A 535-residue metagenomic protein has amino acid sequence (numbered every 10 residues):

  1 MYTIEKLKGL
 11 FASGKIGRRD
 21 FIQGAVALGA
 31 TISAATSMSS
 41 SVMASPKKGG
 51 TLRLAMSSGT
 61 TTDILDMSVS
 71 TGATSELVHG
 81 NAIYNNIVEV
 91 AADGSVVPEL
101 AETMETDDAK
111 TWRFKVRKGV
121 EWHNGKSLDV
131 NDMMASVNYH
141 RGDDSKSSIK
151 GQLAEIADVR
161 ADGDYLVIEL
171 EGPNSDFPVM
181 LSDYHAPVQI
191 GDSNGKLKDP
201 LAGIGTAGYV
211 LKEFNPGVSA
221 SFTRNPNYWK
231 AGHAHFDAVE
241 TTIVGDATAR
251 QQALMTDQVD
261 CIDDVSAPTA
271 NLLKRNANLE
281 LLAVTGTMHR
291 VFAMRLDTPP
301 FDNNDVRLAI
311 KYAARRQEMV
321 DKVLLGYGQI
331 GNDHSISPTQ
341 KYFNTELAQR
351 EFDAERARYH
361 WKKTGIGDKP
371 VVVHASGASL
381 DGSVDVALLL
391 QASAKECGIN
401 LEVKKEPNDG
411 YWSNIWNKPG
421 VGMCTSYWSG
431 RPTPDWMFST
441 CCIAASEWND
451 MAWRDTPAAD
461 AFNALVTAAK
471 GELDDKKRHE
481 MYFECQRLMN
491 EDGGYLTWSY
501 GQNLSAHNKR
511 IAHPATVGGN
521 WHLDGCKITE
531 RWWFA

Functional and structural regions predicted by a protein language model:
M1-D20, G29: N-terminal secretory signal peptides
V26-S40, V78, N215, R224 (+3 more regions): Detector for C-terminal structural segments
A55-D108, N138, A202-T206: N-terminal lobe/hinge region of extracytoplasmic solute-binding protein
A91-S95, S182-A234, A238, D246-T248 (+3 more regions): Gly/Pro-rich hinge or "lid" segments in bacterial periplasmic/extracellular proteins
E102-K146, V167, A253, P300: Aromatic- and charge-enriched surface segment that lines or borders ligand/interaction sites
E105, I149-G191: Surface-exposed binding/hinge segments that line and control ligand-binding clefts or catalytic entry sites
G208, I330-K363, A378-D385: Structural transition elements
N227-L272, N400: Ligand-site clamp/hinge motif
